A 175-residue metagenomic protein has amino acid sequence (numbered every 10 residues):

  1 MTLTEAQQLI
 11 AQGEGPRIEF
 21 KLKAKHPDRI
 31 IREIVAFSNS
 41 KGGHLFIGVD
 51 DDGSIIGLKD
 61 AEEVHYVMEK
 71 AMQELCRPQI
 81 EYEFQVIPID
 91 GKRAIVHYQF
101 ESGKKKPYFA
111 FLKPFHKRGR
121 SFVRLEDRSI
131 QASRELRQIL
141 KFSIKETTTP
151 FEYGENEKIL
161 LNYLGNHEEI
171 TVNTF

Functional and structural regions predicted by a protein language model:
M1-F175: Conserved N-terminal catalytic/coupling substructures associated with nucleotide/phosphate chemistry
